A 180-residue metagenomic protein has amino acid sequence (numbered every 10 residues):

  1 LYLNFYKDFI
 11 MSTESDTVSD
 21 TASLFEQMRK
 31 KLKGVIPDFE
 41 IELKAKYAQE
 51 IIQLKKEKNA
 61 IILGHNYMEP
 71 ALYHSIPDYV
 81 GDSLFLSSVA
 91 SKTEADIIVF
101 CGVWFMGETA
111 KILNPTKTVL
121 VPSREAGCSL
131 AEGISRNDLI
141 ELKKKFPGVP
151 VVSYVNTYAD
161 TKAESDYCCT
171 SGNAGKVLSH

Functional and structural regions predicted by a protein language model:
L1-I10: Short, Lys/Arg-enriched N-terminal segments with co-localized hydrophobic residues within the first ~10-30 amino acids
S12-H180: Active-site loop-to-helix "anion-binding N-cap" substructures in soluble metabolic enzymes
